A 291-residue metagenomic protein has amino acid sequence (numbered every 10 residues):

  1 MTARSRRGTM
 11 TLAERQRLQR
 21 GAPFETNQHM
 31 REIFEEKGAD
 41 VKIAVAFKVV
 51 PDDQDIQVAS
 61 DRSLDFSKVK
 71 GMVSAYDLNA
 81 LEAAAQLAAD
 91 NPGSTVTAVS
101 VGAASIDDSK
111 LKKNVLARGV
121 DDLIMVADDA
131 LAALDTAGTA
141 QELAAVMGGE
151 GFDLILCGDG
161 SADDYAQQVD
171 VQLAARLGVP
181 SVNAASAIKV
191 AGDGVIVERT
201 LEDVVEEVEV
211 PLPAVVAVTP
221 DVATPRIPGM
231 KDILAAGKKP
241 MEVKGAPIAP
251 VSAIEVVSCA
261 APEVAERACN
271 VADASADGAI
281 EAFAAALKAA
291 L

Functional and structural regions predicted by a protein language model:
M1-D40, N270: N-terminal amphipathic/basic-hydrophobic helices that include classical n-h-c signal peptides and signal-anchor
H29-L291: N-terminal glycine-rich FAD/FM-binding segment characteristic of electron-transfer flavoproteins
